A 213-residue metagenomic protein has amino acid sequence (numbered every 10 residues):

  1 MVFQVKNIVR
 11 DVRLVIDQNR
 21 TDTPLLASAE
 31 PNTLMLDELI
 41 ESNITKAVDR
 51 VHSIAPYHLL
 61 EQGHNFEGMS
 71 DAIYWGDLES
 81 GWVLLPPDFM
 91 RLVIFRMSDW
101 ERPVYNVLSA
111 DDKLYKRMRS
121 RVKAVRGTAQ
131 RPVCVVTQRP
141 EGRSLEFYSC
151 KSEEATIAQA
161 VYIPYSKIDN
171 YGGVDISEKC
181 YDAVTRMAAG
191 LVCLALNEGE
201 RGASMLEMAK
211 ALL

Functional and structural regions predicted by a protein language model:
M1-P132, T137-L213: Glycine-enriched, solvent-exposed interface loops adjoining structured elements
